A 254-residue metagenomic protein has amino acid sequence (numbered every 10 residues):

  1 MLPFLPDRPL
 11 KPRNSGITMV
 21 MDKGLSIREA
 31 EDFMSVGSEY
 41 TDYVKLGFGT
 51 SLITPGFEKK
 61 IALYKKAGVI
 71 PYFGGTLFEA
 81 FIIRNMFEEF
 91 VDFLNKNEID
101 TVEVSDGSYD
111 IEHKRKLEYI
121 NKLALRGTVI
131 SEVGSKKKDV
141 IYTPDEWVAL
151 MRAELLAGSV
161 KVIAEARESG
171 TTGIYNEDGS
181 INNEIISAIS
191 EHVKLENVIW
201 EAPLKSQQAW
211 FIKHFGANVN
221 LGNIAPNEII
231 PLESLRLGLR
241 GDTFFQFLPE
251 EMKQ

Functional and structural regions predicted by a protein language model:
M1-L63: Conserved N-terminal beta1-alpha1 strand-loop-helix module at the mouth
L2, S26-R28, S51-Y64, A80-E89 (+5 more regions): Active-site-adjacent beta->alpha loops and helix N-cap segments on the catalytic face of soluble alpha/beta enzymes
L2-P6, S187-Q254: C-terminal alpha-helical cap/extension of soluble enzyme domains
N14-R28, G47-T50, Y72-M86, E132-E146: Active-site mouth loops of central-metabolism enzymes
S15-M21, D42-L46, P71-G75, V102-V104 (+4 more regions): Hydrophobic faces of well-ordered beta-strands that scaffold small-molecule active sites in alpha/beta enzyme cores
D32, M86-D92, Y142-L156, P203-A217: Catalytic cores of alpha/beta
F33-G37, Y64, F93-L94, K122-L123 (+3 more regions): Generic structural signal for hydrophobic
E39-T41, A67-V69, N95-T101, L123-V129 (+3 more regions): Glycine-enriched alpha-helix->loop->beta-strand junction motifs that scaffold or abut catalytic
